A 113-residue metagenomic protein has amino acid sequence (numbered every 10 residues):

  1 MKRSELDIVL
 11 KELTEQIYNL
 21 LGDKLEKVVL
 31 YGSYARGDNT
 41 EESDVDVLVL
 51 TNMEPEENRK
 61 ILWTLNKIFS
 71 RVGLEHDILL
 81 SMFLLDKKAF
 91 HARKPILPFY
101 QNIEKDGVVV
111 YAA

Functional and structural regions predicted by a protein language model:
M1-E26, R36-E41, N52-A113: Catalytic core of pol beta-like nucleotidyltransferases
S33: Recognition helix of helix-turn-helix/homeodomain-like DNA-binding domains that insert into the DNA major groove
V45-L50: Short beta-strand->loop micro-motif that forms the acidic, two-metal-ion catalytic signature in nucleotide-processing
